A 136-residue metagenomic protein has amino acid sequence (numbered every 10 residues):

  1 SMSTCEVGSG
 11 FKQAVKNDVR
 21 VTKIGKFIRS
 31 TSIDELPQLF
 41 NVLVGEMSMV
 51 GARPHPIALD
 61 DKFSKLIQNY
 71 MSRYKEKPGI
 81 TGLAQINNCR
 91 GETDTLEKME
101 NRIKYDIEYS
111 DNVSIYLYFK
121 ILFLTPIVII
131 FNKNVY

Functional and structural regions predicted by a protein language model:
S1-Y136: Conserved small/aromatic sequence motifs within transmembrane helices
